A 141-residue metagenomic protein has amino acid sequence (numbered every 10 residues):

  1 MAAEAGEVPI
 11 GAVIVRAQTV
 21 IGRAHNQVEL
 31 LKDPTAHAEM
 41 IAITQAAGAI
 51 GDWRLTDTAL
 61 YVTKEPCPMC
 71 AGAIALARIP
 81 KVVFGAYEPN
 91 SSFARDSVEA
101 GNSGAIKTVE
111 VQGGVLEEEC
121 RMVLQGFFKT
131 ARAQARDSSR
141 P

Functional and structural regions predicted by a protein language model:
M1-A5, P66-P141: Zinc-dependent deaminase
G6-I10, T56: Short, basic and Ser/Thr-rich N-terminal targeting/leader segments
I10-Q18: Short beta-strand scaffold segments in enzyme catalytic cores
I21-V28, T108-E110: Short beta->alpha transition motifs characteristic of CBS
G22, E39-A46: Glycine/small-residue-rich phosphate/adenosyl-binding loop
V28, V62, A86: Residues that line or immediately flank small-molecule/substrate-binding pockets and catalytic motifs
V28-M40: A short, polar/charged loop-to-alpha-helix boundary motif
D52-K64: Immediate flanking context of iron-sulfur cluster ligation sites
